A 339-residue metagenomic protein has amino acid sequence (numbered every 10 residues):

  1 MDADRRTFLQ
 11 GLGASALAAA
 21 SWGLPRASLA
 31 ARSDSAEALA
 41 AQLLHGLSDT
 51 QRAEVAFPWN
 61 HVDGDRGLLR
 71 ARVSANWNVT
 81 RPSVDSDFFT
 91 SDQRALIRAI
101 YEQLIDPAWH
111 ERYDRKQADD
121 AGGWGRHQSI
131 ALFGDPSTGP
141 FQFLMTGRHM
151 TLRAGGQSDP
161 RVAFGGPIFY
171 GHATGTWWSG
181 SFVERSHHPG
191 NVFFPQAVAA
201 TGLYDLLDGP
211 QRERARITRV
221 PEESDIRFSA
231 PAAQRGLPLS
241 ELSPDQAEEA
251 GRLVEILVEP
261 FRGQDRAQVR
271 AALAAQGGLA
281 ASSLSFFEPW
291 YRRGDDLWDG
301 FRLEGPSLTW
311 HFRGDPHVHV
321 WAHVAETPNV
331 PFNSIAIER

Functional and structural regions predicted by a protein language model:
M1-A16: N-terminal secretory signal peptides and thylakoid transit peptides that target proteins across membranes
A31-D49, A53-R339: A cross-kingdom marker for long, charged
